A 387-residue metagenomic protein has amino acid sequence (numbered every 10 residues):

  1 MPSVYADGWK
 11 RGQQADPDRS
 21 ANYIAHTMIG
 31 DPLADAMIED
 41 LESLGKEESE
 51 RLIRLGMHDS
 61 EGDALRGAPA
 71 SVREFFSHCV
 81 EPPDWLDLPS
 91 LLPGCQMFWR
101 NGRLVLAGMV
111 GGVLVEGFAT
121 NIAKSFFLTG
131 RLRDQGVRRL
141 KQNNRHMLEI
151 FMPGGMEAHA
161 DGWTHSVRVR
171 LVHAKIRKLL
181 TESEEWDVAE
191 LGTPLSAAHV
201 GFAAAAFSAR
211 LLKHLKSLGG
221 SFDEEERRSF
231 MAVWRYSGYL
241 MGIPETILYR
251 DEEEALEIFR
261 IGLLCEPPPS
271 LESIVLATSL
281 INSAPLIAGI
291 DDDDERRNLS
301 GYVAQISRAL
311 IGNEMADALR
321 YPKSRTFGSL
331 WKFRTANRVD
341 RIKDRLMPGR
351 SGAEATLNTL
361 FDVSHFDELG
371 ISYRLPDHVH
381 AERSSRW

Functional and structural regions predicted by a protein language model:
M1-A204, S208-W387: Mature, function-bearing regions of proteins
